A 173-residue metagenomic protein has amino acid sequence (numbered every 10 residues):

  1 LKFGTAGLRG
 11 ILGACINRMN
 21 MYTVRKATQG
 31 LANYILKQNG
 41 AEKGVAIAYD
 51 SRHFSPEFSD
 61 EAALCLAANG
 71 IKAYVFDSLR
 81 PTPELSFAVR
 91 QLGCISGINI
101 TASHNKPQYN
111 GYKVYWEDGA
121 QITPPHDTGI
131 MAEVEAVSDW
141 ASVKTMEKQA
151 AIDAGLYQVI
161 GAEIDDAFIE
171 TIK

Functional and structural regions predicted by a protein language model:
L1, N110-K173: Gly/Ser/Thr-enriched, mixed-charge loops and adjacent short helices that form phosphate/oxyanion-binding elements
L1-A62, A154-K173: An N-terminal, well-structured beta->alpha segment
L8-G10, C15-N17, R52, R80 (+3 more regions): Short, glycine-/Ser/Thr-/acidic-enriched flexible segments
T23, A27, P81, H126: Catalytic-loop motifs flanking and including active-site residues across diverse enzymes
Y34-Q38, N69, L92, E133-A141: Change "in soluble alpha/beta enzymes" to "in soluble alpha/beta proteins
G40-E117: Ferredoxin-reductase
